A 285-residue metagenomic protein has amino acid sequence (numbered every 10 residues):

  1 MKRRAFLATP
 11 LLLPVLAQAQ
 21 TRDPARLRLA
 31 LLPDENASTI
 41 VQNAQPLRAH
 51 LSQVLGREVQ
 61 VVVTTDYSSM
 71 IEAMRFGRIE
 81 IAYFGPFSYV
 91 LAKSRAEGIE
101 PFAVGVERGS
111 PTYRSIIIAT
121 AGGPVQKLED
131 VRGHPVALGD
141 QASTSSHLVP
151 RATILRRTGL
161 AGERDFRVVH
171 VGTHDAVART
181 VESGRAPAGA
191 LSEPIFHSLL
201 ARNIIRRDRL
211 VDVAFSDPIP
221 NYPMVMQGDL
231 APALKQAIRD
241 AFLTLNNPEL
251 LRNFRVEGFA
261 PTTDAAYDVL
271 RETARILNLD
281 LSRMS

Functional and structural regions predicted by a protein language model:
A5-Q20: N-terminal export signals
P24, L29-S52, T64, F87 (+2 more regions): Bilobed "Venus flytrap"/periplasmic-binding protein-like clamshell domains and structurally analogous long
P24-P46, I219-N221, V225-S285: An extracytoplasmic/periplasmic, membrane-proximal ligand-sensing/linker region
Q45-G85: N-terminal, post-signal-peptide region of Sec/Tat-exported proteins
S68-A82, R95-A96, E129, H174-P194: Short helices/loops that flank or line small-molecule/ion binding pockets
E72-D130: Acidic, polar ligand-binding/catalytic clefts
P86-A96, P150, L155-R156, T180-S183 (+1 more regions): A ligand-binding cleft/hinge motif common to bilobed small-molecule-binding domains
I99-G109, R167, L200-P218: Short beta-strand->loop
